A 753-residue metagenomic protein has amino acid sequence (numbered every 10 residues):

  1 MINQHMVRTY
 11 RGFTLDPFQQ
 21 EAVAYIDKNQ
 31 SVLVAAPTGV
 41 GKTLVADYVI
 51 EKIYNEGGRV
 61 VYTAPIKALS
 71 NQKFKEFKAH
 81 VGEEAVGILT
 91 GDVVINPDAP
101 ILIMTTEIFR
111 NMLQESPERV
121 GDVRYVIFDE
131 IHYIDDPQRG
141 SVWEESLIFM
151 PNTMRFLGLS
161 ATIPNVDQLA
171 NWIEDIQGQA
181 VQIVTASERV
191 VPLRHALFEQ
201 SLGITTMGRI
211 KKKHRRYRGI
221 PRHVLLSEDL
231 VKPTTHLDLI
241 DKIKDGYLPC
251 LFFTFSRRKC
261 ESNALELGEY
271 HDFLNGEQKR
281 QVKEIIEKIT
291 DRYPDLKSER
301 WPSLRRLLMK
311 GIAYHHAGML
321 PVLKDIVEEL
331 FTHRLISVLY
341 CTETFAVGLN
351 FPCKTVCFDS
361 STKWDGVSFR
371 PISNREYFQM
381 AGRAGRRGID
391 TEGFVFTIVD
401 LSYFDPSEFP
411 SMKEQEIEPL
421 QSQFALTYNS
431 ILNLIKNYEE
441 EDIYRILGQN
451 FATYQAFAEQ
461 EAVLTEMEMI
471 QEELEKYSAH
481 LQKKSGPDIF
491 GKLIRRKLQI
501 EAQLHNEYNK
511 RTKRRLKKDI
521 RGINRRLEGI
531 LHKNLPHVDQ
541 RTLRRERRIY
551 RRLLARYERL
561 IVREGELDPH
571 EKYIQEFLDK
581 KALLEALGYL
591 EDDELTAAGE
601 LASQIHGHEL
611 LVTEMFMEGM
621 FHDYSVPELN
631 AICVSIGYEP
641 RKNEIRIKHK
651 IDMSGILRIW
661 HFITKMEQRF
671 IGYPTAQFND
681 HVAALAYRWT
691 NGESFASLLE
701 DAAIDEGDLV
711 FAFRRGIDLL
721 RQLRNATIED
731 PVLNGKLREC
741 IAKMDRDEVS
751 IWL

Functional and structural regions predicted by a protein language model:
M1-A35: Conserved pre-motif I regulatory segment
K42-E51, R139-E144: Motif I (Walker A/P-loop) of helicase-class P-loop NTPases
G58-N111, N171: Conserved nucleic-acid-binding Ia/Ib motif block in the N-terminal RecA-like helicase ATPase lobe
V61-T63, N71, K78-I88, F253 (+8 more regions): Conserved C-terminal RecA-like helicase domain
T106-F109, S116-L157: SF2 helicase catalytic motif II
I148, R155-L157, T162-E174, G178-E266 (+1 more regions): Conserved interdomain linker/interface between the two RecA-like ATPase lobes of SF2 helicase motors
A313, G318, T332-I336, F424-L753: Non-catalytic terminal extensions of ATP-dependent helicases
F351, T355-D365, R370-S411: Conserved segment of the helicase C-terminal RecA-like domain
